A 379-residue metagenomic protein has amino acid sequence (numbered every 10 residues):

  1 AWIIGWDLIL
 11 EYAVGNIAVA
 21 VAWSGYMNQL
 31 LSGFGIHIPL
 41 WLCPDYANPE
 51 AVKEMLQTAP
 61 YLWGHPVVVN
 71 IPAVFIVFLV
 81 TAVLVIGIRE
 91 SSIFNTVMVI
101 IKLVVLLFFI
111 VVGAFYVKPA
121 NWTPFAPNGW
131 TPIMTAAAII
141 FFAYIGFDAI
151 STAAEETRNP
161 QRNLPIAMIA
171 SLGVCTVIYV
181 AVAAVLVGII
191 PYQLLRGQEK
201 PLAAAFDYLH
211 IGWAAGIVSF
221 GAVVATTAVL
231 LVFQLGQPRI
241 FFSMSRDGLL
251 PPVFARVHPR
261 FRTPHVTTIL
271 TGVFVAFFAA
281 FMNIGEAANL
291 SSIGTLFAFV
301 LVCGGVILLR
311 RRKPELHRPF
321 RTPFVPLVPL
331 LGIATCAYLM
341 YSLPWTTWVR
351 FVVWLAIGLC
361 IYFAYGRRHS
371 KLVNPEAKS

Functional and structural regions predicted by a protein language model:
A1-L10, P72-I76, N128-I140, D207-L231 (+2 more regions): Select transmembrane alpha-helical segments in multipass membrane proteins
A1-V77, V85, V223-S243, T268 (+1 more regions): Hydrophobic transmembrane alpha-helices that form the core helical bundles of multi-pass secondary transporters
Q29, V105-F109, F241, S291-R318 (+2 more regions): Hydrophobic alpha-helical segments of multi-pass membrane transport proteins
H37-A73, V97-F220, R350: Helix-loop-helix junctions that connect adjacent transmembrane segments in multi-pass membrane transporters
H65-N70, P127, V253-H265, F299-W348 (+2 more regions): C-terminal membrane-solvent junction of multi-pass transporters and transport-like membrane proteins
N70-V74, R158-R162, I166-Y179, R196 (+3 more regions): Loop-to-transmembrane helix boundary motifs in multi-pass membrane proteins
T81-A82, I110, A183-A184, V223 (+4 more regions): Alpha-helical transmembrane segments of multipass membrane proteins
V83-R89, A214, L250, G272-L290 (+1 more regions): Transmembrane helix-loop junctions in multi-pass membrane proteins
